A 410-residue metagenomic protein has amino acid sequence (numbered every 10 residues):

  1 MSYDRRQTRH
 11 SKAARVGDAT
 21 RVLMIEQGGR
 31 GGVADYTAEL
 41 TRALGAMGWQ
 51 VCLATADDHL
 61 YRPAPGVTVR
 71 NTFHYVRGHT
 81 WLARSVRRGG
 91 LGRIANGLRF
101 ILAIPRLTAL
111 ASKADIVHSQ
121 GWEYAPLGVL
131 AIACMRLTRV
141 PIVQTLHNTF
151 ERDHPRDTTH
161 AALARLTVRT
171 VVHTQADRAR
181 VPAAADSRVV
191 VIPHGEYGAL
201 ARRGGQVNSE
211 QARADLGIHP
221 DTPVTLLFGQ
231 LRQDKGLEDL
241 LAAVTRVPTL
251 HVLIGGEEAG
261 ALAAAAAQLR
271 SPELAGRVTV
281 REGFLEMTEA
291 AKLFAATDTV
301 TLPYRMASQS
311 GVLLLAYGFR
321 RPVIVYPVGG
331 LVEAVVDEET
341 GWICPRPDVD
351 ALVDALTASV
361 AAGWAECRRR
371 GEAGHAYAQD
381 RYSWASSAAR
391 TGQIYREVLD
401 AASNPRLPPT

Functional and structural regions predicted by a protein language model:
Y3-R6, G17-D18, M24-D35, E39-R99 (+2 more regions): N-terminal strand-loop element at the rim of the active site of nucleotide-sugar-dependent glycosyltransferases
A34-E39, P223, Q230-R246, L314 (+1 more regions): A conserved mid-protein helix/loop that constitutes part of the nucleotide-sugar donor-binding site
H59, F228, H251-A265, G283: Glycosyltransferase donor-sugar binding loop
E151, R165-V207: Donor nucleotide-sugar binding/catalytic pocket of nucleotide-sugar-dependent glycosyltransferases
A214, E366-R381, R390: A short, well-ordered alpha-helix in the C-terminal region of glycosyltransferases
A264-A291: Nucleotide-activated donor-binding/catalytic signature segment of Leloir-type glycosyltransferases, i.e., the conserved
K292-S308, R321: Acidic donor-binding loop of glycosyltransferase active sites
D337-E338, W342-D350, T357-W364: Conserved acidic donor-binding segment of nucleotide-sugar-dependent glycosyltransferases
